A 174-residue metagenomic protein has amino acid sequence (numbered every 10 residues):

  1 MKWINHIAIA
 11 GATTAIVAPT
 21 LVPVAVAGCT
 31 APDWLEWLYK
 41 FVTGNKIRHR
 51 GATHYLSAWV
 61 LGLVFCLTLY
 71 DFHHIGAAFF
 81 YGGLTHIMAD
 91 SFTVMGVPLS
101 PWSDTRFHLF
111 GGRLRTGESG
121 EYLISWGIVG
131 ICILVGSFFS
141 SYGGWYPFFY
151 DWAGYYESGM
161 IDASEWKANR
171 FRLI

Functional and structural regions predicted by a protein language model:
M1-I174: N-terminal membrane-targeting hydrophobic helices
